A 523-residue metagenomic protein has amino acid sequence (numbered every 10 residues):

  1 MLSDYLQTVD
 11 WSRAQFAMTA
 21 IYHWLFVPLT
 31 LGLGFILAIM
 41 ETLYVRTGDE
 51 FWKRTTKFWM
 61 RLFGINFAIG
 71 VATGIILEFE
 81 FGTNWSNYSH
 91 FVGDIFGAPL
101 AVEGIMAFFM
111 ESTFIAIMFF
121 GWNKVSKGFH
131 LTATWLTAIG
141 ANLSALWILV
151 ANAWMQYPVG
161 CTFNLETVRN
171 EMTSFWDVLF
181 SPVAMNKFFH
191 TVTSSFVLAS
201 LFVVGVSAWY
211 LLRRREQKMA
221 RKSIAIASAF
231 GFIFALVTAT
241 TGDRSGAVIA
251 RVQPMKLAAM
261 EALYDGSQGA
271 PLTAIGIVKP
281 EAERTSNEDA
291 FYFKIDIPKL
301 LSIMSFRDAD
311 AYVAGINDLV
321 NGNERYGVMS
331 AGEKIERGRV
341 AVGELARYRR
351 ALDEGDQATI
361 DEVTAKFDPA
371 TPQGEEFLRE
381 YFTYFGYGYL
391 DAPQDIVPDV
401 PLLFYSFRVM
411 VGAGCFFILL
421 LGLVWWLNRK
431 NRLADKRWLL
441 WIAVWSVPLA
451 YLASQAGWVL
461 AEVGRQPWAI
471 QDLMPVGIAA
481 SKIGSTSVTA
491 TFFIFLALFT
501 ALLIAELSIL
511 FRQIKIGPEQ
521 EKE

Functional and structural regions predicted by a protein language model:
M1-I21, G48-T55, F79-A101, A153-F189 (+5 more regions): Membrane-interface interhelical loops and short amphipathic "cap" helices that link adjacent transmembrane segments
L2-R46, R54-F58, F63-G70: N-terminal signal-anchor module of multipass membrane proteins
T47-I65, F91-G97, A101, G121-I139 (+2 more regions): Membrane-interfacial loop-to-helix junctions in multi-pass inner-membrane proteins
G64-T73, W135-P158, G231-G242, V363 (+1 more regions): Hydrophobic alpha-helical membrane-insertion segments
N66-L136, A153, V463-Q466: Membrane-interface helix-loop-helix modules in multi-pass inner-membrane proteins
A116-K124, F129-W135, L146-M155, F175 (+2 more regions): Internal alpha-helical transmembrane segments
A151, I233-R350: Aromatic-rich transmembrane-lumenal/periplasmic boundary elements in polytopic membrane proteins
D391, D395-W458, T489-Q513: C-terminal substrate/ligand-recognition segments
